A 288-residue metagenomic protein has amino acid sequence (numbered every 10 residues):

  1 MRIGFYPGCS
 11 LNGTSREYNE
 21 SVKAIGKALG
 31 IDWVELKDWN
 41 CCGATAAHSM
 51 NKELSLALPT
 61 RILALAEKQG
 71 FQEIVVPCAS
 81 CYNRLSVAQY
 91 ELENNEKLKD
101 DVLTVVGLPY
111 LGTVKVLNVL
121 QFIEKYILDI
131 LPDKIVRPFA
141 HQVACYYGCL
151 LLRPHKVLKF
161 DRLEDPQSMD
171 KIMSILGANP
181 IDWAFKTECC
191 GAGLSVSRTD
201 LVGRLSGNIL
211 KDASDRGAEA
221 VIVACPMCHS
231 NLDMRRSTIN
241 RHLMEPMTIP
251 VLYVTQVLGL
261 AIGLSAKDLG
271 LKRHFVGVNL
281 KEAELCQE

Functional and structural regions predicted by a protein language model:
M1-E288: Iron-sulfur cluster-binding electron-transfer modules in prokaryotic oxidoreductases
